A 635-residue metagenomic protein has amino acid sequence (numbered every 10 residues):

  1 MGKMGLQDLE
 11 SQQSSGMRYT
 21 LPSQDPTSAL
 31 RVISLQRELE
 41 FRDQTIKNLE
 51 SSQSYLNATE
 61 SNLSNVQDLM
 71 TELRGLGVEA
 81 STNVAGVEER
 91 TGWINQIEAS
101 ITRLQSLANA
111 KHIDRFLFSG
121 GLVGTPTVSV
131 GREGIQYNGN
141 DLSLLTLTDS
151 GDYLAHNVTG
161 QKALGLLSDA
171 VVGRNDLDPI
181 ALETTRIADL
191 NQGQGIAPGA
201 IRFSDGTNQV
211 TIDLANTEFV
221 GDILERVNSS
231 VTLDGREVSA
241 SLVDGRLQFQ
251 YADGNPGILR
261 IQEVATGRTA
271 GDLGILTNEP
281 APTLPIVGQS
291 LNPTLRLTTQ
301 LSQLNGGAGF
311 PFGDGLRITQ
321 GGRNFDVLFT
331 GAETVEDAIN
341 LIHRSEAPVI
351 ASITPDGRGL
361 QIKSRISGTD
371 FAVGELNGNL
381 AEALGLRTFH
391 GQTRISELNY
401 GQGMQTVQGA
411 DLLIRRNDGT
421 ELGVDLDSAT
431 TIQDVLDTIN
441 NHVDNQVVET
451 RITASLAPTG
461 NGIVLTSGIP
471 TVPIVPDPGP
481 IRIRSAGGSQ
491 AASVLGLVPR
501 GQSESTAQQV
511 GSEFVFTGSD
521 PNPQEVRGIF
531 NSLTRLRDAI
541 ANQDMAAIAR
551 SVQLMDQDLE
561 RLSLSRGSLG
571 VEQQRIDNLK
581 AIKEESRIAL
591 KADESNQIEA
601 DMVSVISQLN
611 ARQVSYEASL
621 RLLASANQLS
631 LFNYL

Functional and structural regions predicted by a protein language model:
M1-S129, L154, A215-E218, D222-S239 (+13 more regions): Amphipathic alpha-helical polymerization modules
S61-N65, D189-L190, Q303-G306, Y400: Short, charged beta->alpha transition segments
T82-V84, D152, H156-Q194, R202-D234 (+10 more regions): Polar, low-complexity tracts enriched in small residues
S106, H112-D114, S204-G206, E237-N324 (+4 more regions): Acidic, small/polar residue-enriched beta-strand/turn segments
H112-A170: Short terminal interaction segments
N140, T207, Q608: Short, small/polar residue-rich loop motifs at catalytic or cofactor-binding pockets
